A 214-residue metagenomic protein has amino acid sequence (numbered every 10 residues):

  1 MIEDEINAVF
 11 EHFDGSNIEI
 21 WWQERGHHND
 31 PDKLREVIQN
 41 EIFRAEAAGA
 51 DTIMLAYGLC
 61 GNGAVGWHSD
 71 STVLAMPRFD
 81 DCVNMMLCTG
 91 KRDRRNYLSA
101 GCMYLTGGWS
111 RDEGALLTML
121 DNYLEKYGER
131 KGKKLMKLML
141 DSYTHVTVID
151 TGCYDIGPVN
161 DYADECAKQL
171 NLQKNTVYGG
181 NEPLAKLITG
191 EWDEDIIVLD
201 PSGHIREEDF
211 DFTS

Functional and structural regions predicted by a protein language model:
M1-D14: N-terminal basic/disordered segments at the start of proteins
S16-K33, T176-Y178: A short beta-strand-loop structural module common to alpha/beta enzyme folds
P31-A45: Glycine-rich, highly charged phosphate/nucleotide-binding loops
E46-C60, T106-L120, L199-S214: Extended, charge-rich low-complexity interaction segments
G49-M85: Hydrophobic/aromatic-rich structural module bridging two neighboring secondary-structure elements via a short loop
D70-L117: Long, charge-dense
A100-Q169: Active-site rim beta-loop-alpha module in soluble metabolic enzymes
E165, N171-S214: C-terminal accessory domains and tails appended to enzymatic cores
